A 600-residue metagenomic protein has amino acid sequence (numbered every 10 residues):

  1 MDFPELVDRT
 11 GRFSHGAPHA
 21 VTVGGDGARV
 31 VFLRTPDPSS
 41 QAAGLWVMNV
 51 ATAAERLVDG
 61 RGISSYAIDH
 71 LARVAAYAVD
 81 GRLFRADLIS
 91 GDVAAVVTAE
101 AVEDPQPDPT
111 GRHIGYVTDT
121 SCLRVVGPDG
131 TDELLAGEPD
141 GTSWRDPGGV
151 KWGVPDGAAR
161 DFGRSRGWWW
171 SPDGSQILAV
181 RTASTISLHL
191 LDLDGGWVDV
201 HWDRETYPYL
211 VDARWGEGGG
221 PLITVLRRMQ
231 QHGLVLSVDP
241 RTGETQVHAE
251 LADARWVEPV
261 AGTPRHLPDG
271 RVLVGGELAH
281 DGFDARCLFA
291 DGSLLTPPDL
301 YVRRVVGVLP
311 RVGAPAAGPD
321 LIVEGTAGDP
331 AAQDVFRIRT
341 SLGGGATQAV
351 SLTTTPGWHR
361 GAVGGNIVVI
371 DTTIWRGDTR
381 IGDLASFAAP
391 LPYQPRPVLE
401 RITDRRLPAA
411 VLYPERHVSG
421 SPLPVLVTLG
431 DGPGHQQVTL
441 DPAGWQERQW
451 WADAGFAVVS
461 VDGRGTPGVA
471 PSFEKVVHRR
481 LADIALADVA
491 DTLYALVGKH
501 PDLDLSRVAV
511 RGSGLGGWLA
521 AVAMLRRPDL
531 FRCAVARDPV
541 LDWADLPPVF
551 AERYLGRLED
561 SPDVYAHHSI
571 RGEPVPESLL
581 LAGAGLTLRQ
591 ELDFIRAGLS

Functional and structural regions predicted by a protein language model:
M1-L190, W202-D212, V235, H248 (+5 more regions): Sequence signature of WD/YWTD-type beta-propeller architectures
F3-P4, A53-E55, S90-A95, G130-E133 (+5 more regions): Predominantly a core beta-strand signature of beta-propeller blades across repeat-based propeller domains
H19-A20, A42, Y66, A76 (+14 more regions): Non-catalytic accessory segments flanking enzyme active sites
R29-L33, A75-A78, Y116-V117, Q176-V180 (+4 more regions): Residue position within the beta-strands of beta-propeller blades
T35-S40, R82, D119-C122, R228-Q231 (+3 more regions): Short glycine/acidic-enriched loop and turn motifs that connect beta-strands
V47, R85, V125, L190 (+6 more regions): Conserved blade-register residue in beta-propeller folds
H266-L288: Loop/turn-rich, solvent-exposed surfaces of beta-rich toroidal or solenoidal domains
W358, A362-S600: Serine-hydrolase catalytic core recognition
